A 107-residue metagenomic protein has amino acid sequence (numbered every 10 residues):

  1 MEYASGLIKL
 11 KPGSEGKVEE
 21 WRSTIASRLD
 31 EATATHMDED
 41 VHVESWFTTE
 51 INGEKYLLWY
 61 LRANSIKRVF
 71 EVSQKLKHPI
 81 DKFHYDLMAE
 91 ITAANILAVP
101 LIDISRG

Functional and structural regions predicted by a protein language model:
M1, R106-G107: Basic/polar N-terminal segments that are highly enriched at the extreme N-terminus, encompassing both cleavable
M1-V18: Short, extreme N-terminal segment that most often corresponds to the first beta-strand
A4-K9, V43-K75: Short, well-ordered beta-strand segments in beta-rich or mixed alpha/beta enzyme and ligand-binding folds
K9, S27, N52, A89-I91: A generic structural signal for solvent-exposed, polar alpha-helical segments
G13-E20, K67-E71: Short, conserved charged micro-motifs
G16-D40: Short amphipathic alpha-helical segments
E31-V43, R62-V99: An amphipathic, aromatic/His-enriched active-site/gating alpha helix that lines ligand/cofactor pockets
L101-I104: A conserved mid-domain beta-alpha-beta active-site/ligand-binding segment of alpha/beta enzyme cores
